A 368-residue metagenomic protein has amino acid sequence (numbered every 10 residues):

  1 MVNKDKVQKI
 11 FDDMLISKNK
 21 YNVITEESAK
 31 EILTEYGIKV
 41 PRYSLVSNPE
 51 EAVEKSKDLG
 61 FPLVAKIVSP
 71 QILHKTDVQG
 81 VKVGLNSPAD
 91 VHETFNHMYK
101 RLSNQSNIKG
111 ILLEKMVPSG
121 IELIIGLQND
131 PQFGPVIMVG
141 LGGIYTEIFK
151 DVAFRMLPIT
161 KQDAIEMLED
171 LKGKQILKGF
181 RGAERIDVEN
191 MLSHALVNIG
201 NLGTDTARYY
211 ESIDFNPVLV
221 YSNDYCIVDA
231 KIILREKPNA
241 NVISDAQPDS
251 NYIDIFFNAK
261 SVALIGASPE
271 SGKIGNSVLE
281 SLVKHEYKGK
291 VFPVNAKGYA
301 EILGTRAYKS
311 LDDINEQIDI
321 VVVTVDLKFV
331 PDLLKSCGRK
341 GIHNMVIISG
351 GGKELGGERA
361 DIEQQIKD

Functional and structural regions predicted by a protein language model:
M1-T305, N344-V346, G350, D368: ATP-dependent carboxylate/acyl-activation modules
G272-K273, E301, P331, G356-A360: Loop/helix-junction capping segments adjacent to catalytic residues or to phosphate/diphosphate-binding pockets
V278, L333, I362-I366: A general structural detector for well-ordered alpha-helical segments in enzyme core domains, enriched
R306-Q317: Short acidic low-complexity segments
L311-D313, K328-G350: Rossmann-fold NAD(P) dinucleotide-binding segment
I318-D319, F329: Short, polar/acidic, helix-capping and beta-turn segments at strand->helix junctions that line the mouths
V322: N-terminal Rossmann-like NAD(P) cofactor-binding module of classical short-chain dehydrogenase/reductase
G350-D368: Rossmann-fold NAD(P)-binding glycine/threonine-rich loop
